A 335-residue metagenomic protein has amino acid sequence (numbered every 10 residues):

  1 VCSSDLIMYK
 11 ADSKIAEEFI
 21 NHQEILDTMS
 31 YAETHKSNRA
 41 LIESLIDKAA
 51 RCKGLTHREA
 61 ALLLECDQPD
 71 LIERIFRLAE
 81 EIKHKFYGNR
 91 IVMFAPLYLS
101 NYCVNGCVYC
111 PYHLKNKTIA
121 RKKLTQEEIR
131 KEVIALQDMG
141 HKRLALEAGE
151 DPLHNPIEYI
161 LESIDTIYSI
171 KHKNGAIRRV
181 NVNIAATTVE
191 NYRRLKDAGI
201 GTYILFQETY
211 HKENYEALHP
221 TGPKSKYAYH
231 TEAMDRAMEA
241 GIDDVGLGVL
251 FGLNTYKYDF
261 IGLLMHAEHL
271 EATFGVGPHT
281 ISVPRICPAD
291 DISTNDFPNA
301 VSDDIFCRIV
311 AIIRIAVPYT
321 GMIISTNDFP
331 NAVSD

Functional and structural regions predicted by a protein language model:
V1-S3: Short, small-residue-biased leader/transition segments that mark boundaries at the very start of proteins
I7-C66: An N-terminal boundary/leader segment
S37, L114-L263, A267-H269: Conserved Radical SAM active-site core
C52, D291, N295-A300, D304 (+1 more regions): Hydrophobic, secondary-structure "cap" segments at the distal end of domains
G54-I91: An N-cap/entry alpha-helix motif that binds or orients negatively charged groups
G88, V92-E128: Canonical Radical SAM [4Fe-4S] cluster-binding loop centered on the CxxxCxxC motif and its immediate flanking residues
C110, L144-A145, Y203, V245 (+3 more regions): Hydrophobic residues within beta-strands of alpha/beta enzymes
E213-H219, L250-Y258, F274-V301, S325-S334: Flexible glycine/acidic-rich beta-alpha junction loops that bind and position SAM and/or redox cofactors in anaerobic
